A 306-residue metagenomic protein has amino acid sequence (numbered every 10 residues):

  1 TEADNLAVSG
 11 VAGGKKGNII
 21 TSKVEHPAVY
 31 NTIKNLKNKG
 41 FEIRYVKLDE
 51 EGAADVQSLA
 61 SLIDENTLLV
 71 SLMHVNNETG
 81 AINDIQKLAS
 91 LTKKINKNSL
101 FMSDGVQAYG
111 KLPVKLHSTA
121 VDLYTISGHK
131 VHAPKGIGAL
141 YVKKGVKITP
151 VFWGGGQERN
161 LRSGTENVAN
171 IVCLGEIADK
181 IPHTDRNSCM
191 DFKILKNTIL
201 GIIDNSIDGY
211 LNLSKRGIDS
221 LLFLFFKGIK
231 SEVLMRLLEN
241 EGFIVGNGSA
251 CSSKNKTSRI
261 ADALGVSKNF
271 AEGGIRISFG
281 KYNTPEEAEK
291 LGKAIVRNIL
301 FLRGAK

Functional and structural regions predicted by a protein language model:
T1-K306: Pyridoxal 5′-phosphate
